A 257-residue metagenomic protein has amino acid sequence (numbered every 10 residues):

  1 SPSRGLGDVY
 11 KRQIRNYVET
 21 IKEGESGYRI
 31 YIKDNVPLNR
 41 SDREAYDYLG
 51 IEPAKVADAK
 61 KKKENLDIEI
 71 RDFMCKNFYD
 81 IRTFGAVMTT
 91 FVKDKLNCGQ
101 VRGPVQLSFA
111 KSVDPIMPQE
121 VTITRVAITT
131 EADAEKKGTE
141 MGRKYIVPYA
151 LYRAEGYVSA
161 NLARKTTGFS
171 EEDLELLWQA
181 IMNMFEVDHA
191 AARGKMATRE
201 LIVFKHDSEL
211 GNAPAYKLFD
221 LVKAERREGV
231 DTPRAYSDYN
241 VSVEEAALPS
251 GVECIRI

Functional and structural regions predicted by a protein language model:
S1-L6, Y10: Single conserved hydrophobic/aromatic residue that forms the stacking wall/gate of nucleotide- or nucleobase-binding
R12-T20: Short active-site loop/helix that positions an aromatic residue
K22-I257: RAMP-family (Cas7-like) RNA-binding scaffold and associated basic/acidic loop-rich RNA-contact surfaces
